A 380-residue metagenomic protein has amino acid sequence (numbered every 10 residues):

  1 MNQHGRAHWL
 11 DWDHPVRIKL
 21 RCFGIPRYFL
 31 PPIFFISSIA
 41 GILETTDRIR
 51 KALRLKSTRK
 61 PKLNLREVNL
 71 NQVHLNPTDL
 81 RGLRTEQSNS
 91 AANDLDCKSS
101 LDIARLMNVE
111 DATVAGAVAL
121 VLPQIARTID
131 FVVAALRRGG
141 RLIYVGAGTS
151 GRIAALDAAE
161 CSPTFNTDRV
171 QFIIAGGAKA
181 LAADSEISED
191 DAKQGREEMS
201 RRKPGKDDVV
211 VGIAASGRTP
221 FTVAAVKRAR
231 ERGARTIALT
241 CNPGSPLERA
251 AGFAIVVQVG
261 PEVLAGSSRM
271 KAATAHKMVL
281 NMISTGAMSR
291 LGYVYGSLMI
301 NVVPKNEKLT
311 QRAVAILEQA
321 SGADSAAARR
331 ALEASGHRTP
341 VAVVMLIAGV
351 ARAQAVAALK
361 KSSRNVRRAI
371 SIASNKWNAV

Functional and structural regions predicted by a protein language model:
W9-W12: Tryptophan (W) side chains
F34-R48: Hydrophobic, helix-forming membrane-interacting segments
H74-A117, V121: Cofactor-/ligand-binding subdomain signature composed of acidic, glycine-rich, tryptophan-containing flexible loops
L106-V114, F172-A183, Y295, G336: Gly-rich Lys/Arg/Thr-decorated short loops/hinges at beta-loop-alpha junctions or inter-strand turns that position
L120-A135: A short, well-structured juxtamembrane/interface segment
L142-M278, A287-L291: Glycine-rich phosphate-binding loops that contact phosphosugars or nucleotide phosphates
M282, A287-V380: Short, amphipathic alpha-helical interaction segments embedded in low-complexity terminal/linker regions of eukaryotic
